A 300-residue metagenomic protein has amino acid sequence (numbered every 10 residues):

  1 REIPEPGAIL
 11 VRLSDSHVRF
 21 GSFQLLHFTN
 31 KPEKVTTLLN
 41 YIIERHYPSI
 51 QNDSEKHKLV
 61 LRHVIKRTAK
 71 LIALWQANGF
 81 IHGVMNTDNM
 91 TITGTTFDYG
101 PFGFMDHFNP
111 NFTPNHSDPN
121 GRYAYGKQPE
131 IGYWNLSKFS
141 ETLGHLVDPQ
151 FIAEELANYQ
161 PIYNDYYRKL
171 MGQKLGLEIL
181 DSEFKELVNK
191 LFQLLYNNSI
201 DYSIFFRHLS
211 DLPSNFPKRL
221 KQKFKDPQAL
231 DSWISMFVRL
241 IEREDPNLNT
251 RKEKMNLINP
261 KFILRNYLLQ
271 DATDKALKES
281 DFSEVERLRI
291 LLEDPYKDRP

Functional and structural regions predicted by a protein language model:
R1-H82, T93-E186: ATP-dependent phospho-/nucleotidyl transfer catalytic cores
K58, P114, P119-P300: Regulatory N- and C-terminal appendages and interdomain linkers associated with kinase/kinase-like NTP transferase
V84-M85, M90: Hydrophobic HxD+1 residue recognition
